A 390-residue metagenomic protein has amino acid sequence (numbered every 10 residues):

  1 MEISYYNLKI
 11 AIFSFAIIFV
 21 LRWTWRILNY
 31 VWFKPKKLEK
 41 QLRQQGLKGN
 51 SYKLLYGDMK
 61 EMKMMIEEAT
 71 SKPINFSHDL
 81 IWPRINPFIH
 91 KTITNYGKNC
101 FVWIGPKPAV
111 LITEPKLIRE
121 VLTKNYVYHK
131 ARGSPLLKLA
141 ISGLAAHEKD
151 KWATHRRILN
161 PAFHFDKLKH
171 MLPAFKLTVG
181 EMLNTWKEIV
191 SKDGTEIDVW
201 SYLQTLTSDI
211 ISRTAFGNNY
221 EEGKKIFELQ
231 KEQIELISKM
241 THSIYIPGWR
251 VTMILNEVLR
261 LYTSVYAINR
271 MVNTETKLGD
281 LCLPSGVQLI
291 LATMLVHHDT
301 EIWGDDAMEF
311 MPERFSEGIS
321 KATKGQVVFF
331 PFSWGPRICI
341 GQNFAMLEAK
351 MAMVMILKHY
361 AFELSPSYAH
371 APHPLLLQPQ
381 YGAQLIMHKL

Functional and structural regions predicted by a protein language model:
M1-S4, R84, Q288, M294 (+2 more regions): C-terminal helix/juxtamembrane-tail motif
E2-A140, T154, K176-T185, E221 (+1 more regions): N-terminal membrane-proximal hinge/A-helix region immediately C-terminal to the signal-anchor transmembrane segment
I3-F13, K36, L122, H129-A140 (+2 more regions): Cytochrome P450 heme-thiolate monooxygenase catalytic core
T94-C100, M253-E257, I268-I290: Cytochrome P450 C-terminal beta-domain/meander region
I112-P115, M182, I211-A215, L291-M294 (+3 more regions): Hydrophobic, repeat-rich solenoid/adaptor surfaces of innate immune receptors and signaling proteins
P161, G318-A349: Cytochrome P450 heme-thiolate "Cys pocket" and heme-binding signature region
E221, Q342-P379: Cytochrome P450 heme-binding "Cys pocket" and the immediately downstream C-terminal segment
L291-S320: Conserved cytochrome P450 K-helix/beta-meander segment immediately N-terminal to the heme-binding cysteine loop
